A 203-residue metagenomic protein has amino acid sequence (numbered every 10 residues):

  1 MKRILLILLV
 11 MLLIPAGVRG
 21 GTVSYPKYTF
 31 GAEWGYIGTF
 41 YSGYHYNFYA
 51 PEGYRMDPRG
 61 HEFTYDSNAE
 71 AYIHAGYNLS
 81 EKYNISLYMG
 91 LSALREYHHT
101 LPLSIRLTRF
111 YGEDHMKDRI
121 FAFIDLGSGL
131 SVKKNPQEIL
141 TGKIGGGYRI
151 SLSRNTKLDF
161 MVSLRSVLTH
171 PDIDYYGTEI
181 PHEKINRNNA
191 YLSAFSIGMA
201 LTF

Functional and structural regions predicted by a protein language model:
M1-K27: Cleavable N-terminal export/targeting peptides
L12-A16, T141, K157-D159: A broad helix-preferring feature
R19-N78, K133, A194-F203: Short glycine/proline- and aromatic-enriched beta-strand/turn motifs that initiate or cap beta-hairpins
S24, E62-Y65, L94-P102, K134-L140 (+1 more regions): Replace "Gram-negative outer membrane beta-barrel proteins" with "bacterial and organellar outer membrane beta-barrel
Y28-T39, T100-R106, M161-S163: Conserved long hydrophobic alpha-helices within structured protein cores
G38, Y72-K143, I150-T156, L201: Gram-negative (and chloroplast) outer-membrane scaffold detector with strong preference for beta-barrel transmembrane
T39-F48, D57-E62, L91, I144 (+1 more regions): Predominantly the C-terminal beta-signal and adjacent terminal strand-loop region of outer-membrane beta-barrel
